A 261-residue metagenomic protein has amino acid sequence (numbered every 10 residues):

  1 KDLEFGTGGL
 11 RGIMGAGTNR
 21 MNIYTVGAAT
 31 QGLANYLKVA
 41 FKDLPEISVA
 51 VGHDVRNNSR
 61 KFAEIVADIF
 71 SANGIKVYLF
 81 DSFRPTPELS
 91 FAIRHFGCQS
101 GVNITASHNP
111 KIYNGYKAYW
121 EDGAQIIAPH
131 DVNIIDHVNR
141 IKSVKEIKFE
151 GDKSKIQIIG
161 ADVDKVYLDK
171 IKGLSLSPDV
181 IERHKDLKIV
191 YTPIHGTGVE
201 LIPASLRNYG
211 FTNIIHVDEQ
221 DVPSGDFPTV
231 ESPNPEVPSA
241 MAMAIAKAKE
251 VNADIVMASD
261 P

Functional and structural regions predicted by a protein language model:
K1-V66, S154-D186, T197: An N-terminal, well-structured beta->alpha segment
L3, N114-A240, K247-A248: Gly/Ser/Thr-enriched, mixed-charge loops and adjacent short helices that form phosphate/oxyanion-binding elements
L10-G12, G17-N19, R56, R84-P85 (+6 more regions): Short, glycine-/Ser/Thr-/acidic-enriched flexible segments
Y36, I69, A92, L174 (+1 more regions): Rossmann-fold NAD(P)-dependent oxidoreductase module
V39, A72, H95, R140-V144: Alpha-helix capping at helix-to-loop junctions
A50-Y113, T212-P261: N-terminal small/polar loop signature for handling phosphorylated ligands or for N-terminal nucleophile
